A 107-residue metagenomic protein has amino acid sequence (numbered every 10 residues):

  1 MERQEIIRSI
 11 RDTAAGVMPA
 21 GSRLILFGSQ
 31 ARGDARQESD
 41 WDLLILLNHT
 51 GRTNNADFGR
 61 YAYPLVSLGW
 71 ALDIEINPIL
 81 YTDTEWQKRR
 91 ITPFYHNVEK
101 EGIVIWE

Functional and structural regions predicted by a protein language model:
M1-I25, A31-Q37, N48-E107: Catalytic core of pol beta-like nucleotidyltransferases
W41-L46: Short beta-strand->loop micro-motif that forms the acidic, two-metal-ion catalytic signature in nucleotide-processing
